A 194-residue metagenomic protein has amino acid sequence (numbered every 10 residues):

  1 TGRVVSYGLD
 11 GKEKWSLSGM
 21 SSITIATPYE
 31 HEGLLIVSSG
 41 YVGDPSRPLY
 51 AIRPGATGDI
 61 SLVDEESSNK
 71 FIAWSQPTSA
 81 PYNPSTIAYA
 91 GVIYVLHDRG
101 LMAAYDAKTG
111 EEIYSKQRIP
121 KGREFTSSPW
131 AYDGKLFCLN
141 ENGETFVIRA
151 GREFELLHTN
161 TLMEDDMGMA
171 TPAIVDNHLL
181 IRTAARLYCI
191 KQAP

Functional and structural regions predicted by a protein language model:
T1-P194: Noncatalytic, solvent-exposed loop/strand surfaces of beta-propeller-type extracellular/periplasmic domains
